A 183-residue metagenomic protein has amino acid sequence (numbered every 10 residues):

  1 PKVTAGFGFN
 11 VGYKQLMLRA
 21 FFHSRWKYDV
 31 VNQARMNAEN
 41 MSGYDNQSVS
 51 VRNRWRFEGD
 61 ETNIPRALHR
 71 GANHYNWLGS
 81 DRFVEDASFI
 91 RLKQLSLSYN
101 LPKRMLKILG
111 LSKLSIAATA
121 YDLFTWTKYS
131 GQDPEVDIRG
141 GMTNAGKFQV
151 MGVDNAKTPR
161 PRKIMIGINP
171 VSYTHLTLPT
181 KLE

Functional and structural regions predicted by a protein language model:
V3-A5, K14-L16, S88, G110-L114 (+1 more regions): Outer-envelope beta-barrel architecture signal
G12, H23-R25, T119-L123, V171: Outer-membrane beta-barrel pore domains and translocons
Q15-R19, R104-M105: Repeated loop/turn-to-beta-strand initiation elements of outer-membrane beta-barrel proteins
A20, I116-A118, I168: Membrane-embedded beta-strand positions of outer-membrane beta-barrel proteins
R25-S115, A120: Extracytoplasmic gating/loop element in the C-terminal half of outer-membrane beta-barrel translocons and assembly
R35-Y44, G131-M142: Flexible, surface-exposed loop regions and adjacent strand-edge segments of Gram-negative outer-membrane beta-barrel
R160-Y173: Outer-membrane beta-barrel "beta-signal"
T174-T180: Conserved small/polar residues in nucleotide/adenosyl-binding loops
